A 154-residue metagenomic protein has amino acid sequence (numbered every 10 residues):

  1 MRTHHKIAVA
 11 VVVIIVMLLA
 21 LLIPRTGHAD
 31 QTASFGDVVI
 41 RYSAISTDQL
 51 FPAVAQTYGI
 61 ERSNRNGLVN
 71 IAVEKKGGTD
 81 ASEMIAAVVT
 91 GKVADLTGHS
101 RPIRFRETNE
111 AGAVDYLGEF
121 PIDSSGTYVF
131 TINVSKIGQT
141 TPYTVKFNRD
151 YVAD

Functional and structural regions predicted by a protein language model:
A10-P24: Bacterial N-terminal signal peptides
A29-L68, Y151: Beta-strand-rich domain onsets/edges
G67-G77: Beta-strand-rich structural segments
A86-D95: Extended low-complexity, serine/threonine- and proline-enriched intrinsically disordered segments
E110-L117: Aromatic sugar-binding surface patches on proteins that engage polysaccharides or sugar-phosphate polymers
Y128-S135: Short, aromatic- and glycine-rich surface loops/edge beta-strands on solvent-exposed regions
K136-Y143: Short acidic/polar inter-strand loop motif in beta-rich domains
N148-D154: Short beta-strand edge segments in extracellular beta-sheet folds
